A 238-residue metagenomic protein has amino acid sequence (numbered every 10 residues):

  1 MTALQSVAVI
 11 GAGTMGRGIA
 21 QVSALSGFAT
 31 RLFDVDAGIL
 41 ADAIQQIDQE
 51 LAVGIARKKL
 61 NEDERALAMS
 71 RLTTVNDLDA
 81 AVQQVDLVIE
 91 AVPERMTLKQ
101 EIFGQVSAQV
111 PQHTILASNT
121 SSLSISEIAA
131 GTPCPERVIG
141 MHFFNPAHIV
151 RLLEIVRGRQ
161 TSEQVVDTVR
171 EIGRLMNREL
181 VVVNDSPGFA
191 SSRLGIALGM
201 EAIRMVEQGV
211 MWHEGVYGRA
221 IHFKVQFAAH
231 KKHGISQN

Functional and structural regions predicted by a protein language model:
M1-V53, R57, Q109: NAD(P)+-binding Rossmann beta1-loop-alpha1 motif at the extreme N-terminus of oxidoreductases
Q21-L25, L32, A66-L87, T168-N177 (+2 more regions): Amphipathic alpha-helical segments at domain termini/boundaries
V35, I39-D42, I55-L116, S122-S124: Rossmann-like NAD(P)-binding element
E101-L152, R157-V166, R170: Rossmann-fold NAD(P)-binding glycine/threonine-rich loop
I155-S186, I196-K224: Internal alpha-helical scaffold of NAD(P)-dependent oxidoreductase catalytic cores
D185-R193, A228-A229: A short glycine-threonine-serine/GTX helix/turn-capping micro-motif
W212, I221-N238: Interdomain hinge/lid region at the active-site interface of Rossmann-like NAD(P)-dependent oxidoreductases
